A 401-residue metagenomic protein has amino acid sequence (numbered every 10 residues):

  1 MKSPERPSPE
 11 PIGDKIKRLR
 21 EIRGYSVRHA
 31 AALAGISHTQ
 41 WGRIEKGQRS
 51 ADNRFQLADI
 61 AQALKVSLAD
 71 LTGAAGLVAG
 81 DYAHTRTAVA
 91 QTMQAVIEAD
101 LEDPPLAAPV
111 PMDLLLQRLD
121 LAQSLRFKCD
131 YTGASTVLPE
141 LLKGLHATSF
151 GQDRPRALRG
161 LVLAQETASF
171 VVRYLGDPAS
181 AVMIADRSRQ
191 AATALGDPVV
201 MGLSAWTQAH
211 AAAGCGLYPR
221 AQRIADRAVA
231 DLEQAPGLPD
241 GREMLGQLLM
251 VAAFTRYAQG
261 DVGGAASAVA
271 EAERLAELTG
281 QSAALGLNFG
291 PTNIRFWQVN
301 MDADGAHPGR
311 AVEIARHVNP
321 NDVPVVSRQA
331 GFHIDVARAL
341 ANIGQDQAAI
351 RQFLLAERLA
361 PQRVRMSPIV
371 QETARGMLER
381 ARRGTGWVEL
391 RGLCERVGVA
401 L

Functional and structural regions predicted by a protein language model:
M1-R23: A short, Lys/Arg-rich alpha-helix, primarily the initiator
S3-P4, A107-L401: Conserved binding/catalytic microenvironments
R20, A31, A61: The alpha-helix within a helix-turn-helix
G24-I44: Short alpha-helical DNA-recognition segment
G35, F55-D70: DNA major-groove recognition helix of helix-turn-helix/homeodomain DNA-binding modules
K65-G80, I294: Short C-terminal boundary/hinge segments that cap the last helix of small helical domains
G73-D103: Short, charged recognition helix plus adjacent turn of helix-turn-helix-like nucleic-acid-binding domains
